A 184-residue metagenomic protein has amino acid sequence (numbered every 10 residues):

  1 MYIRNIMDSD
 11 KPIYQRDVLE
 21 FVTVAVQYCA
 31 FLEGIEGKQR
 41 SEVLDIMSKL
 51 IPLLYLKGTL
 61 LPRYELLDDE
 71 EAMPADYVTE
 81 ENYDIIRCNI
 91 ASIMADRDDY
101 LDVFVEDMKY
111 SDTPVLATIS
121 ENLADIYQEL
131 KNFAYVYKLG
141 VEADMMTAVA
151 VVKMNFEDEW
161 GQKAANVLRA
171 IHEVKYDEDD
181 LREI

Functional and structural regions predicted by a protein language model:
I3-I6, I13, I35, I46 (+9 more regions): Weak global preference for isoleucine
I3-S9, P114, E129-I184: Acidic, proline/glycine-rich low-complexity IDRs
N5-S9, V24, F31, L67 (+6 more regions): Residue-level signal for well-ordered alpha-helical segments
D8-V78: N-terminal interaction modules that seed assembly of large macromolecular complexes
K11, G37-R40, L44, A72-E80 (+6 more regions): Short, charged/polar micro-motifs that form catalytic or ligand-binding hotspots
E20, E33-E36, E42, K57 (+10 more regions): Glutamate identity and glutamate-enriched acidic tracts
E20-Q27, I46-L56, I85, N89-S92 (+7 more regions): Charged, amphipathic alpha-helical oligomerization/scaffolding segments
R63-A134: Long amphipathic alpha-helical segments
